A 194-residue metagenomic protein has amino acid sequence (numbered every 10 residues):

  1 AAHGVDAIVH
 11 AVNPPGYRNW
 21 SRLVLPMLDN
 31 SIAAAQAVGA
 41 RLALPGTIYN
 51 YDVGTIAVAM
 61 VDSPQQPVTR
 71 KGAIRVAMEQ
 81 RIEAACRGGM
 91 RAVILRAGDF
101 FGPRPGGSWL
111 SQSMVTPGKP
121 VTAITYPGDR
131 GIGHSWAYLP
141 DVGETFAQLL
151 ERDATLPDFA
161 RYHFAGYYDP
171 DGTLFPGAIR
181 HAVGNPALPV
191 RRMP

Functional and structural regions predicted by a protein language model:
A1-V38: NAD(P)H-binding glycine-rich loop region in Rossmannoid oxidoreductase-like domains and their noncatalytic homologs
R22, A73, A137, P170: Residue-level signal for the nucleotide or nucleotide-sugar donor/cofactor binding architecture
A35-L42, M90: A short helix->loop->beta-strand "cap" motif at the edges of active sites that frequently abuts
T47, Q80-R104: Conserved beta-loop-beta element that borders a ligand/cofactor-binding pocket
N50-R70, A84-M90: Active-site "gating" loop of Rossmann-like NAD(P)-dependent oxidoreductase/epimerase domains
R70, G98-S108, G128-P140, L150 (+1 more regions): Glycine-rich "substrate-gating" loop/helix at the edge of Rossmann-like oxidoreductase active sites
T116-A137, Q148-L149, L156-D158, H163: A conserved pocket-lining segment of Rossmann-fold NAD(P)-dependent short-chain dehydrogenase/reductase
T145-P194: Mid/C-terminal beta-alpha module of Rossmann-like enzyme folds, strongest in SDR-family dehydrogenases/epimerases
